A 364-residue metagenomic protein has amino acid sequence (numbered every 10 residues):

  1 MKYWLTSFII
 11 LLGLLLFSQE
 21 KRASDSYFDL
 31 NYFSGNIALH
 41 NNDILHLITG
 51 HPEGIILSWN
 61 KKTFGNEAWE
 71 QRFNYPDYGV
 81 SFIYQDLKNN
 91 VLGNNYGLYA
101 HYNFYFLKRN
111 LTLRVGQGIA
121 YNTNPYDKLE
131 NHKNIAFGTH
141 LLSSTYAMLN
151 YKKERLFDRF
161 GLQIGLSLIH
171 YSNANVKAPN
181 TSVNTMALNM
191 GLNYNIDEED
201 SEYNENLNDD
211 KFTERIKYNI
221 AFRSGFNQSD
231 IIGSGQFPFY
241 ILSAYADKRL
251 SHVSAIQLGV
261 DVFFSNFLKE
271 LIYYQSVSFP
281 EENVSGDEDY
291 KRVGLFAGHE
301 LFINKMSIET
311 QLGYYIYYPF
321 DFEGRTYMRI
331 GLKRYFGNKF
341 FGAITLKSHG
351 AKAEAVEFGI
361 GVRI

Functional and structural regions predicted by a protein language model:
Q19-E67, E202-D247, R363: Short glycine/proline- and aromatic-enriched beta-strand/turn motifs that initiate or cap beta-hairpins
S26-L45, N66-R72, L92, L107-F160 (+3 more regions): Outer-membrane beta-barrel translocator/channel fold
F28-Y32, Y78-V80, L113-Q117, A147-L149 (+9 more regions): Membrane-embedded beta-strand positions of outer-membrane beta-barrel proteins
Y32-A38, K61-T63, F82-K88, Q117-T123 (+8 more regions): Transmembrane beta-strands of outer-membrane beta-barrel pores
I48-H51, D86-N95, D230-F237, L250-H252 (+3 more regions): Solvent-exposed loop/turn segments connecting transmembrane beta-strands in outer-membrane beta-barrel proteins
L57, N184-Y203, A353-I364: Outer-membrane beta-barrel "beta-signal"
K61-T63, F104-F106, Y151-R155, Y194-I196 (+5 more regions): Residue-level signature of outer-membrane beta-barrel architecture
N66-A68, R109-L111, R155-L162, E198-S201 (+3 more regions): Repeated loop/turn-to-beta-strand initiation elements of outer-membrane beta-barrel proteins
